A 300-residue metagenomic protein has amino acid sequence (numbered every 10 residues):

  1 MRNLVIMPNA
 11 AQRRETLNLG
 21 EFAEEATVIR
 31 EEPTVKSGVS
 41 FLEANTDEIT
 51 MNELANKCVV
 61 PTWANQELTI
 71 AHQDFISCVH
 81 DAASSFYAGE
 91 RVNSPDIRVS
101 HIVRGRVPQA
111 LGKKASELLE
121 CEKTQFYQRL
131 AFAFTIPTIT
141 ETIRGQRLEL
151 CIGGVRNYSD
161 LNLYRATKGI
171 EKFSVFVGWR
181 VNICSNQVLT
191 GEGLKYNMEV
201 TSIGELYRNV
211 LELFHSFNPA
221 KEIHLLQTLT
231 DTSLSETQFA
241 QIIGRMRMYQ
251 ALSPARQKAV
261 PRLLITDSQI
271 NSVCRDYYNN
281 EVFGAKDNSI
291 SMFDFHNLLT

Functional and structural regions predicted by a protein language model:
M1-H80, Y87, R91, R98: Feature for intrinsically disordered/low-complexity regulatory segments and propeptides
M1-V39, A115-T300: Intrinsically disordered, low-complexity regions enriched in serine/threonine
S85-F126, L130-A131: A short acidic/basic microdomain associated with nuclease active sites
